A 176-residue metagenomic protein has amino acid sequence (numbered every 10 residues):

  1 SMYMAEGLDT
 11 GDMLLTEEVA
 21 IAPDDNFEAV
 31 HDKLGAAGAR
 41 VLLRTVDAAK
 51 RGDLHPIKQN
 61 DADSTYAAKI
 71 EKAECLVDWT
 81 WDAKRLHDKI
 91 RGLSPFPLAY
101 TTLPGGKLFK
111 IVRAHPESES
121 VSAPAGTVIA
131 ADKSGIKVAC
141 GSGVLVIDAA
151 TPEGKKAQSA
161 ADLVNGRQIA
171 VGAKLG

Functional and structural regions predicted by a protein language model:
S1-A67, E71-A73: Donor/substrate-binding cores of folate-linked one-carbon enzymes
E74, W79-G176: An anion-binding loop in the catalytic cleft
